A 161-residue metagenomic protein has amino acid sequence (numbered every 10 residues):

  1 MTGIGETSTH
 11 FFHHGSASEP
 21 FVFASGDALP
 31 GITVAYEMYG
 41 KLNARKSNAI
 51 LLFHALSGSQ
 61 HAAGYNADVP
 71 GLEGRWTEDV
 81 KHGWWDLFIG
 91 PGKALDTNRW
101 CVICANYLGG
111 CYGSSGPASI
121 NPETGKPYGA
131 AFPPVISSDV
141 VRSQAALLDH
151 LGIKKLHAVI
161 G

Functional and structural regions predicted by a protein language model:
M1-L52, H61, N66: Catalytic-loop region of hydrolases
V22-S25, I89-K93, A146-L147: Catalytic micro-motifs at enzyme active sites that drive phosphoryl/nucleotidyl and oxygen chemistry
P30, V135-S138: Conserved phosphate-coordination/catalytic loops
E37, K41-L42, S47-A118: N-terminal cap/lid subdomain of alpha/beta-hydrolase-fold enzymes
W84-F88, G129-P134: A short acidic, glycine-rich active-site loop that binds or catalyzes chemistry on phosphate/adenosine moieties
Y112-P127, V135: A conserved cap/lid and substrate-binding interface adjacent to the catalytic center of lipid-processing enzymes
E123-A131, S138-H157: Conserved acidic catalytic loop of the alpha/beta-hydrolase fold
V159-G161: Short beta-strand immediately N-terminal to the catalytic nucleophile in serine-hydrolase-like folds
